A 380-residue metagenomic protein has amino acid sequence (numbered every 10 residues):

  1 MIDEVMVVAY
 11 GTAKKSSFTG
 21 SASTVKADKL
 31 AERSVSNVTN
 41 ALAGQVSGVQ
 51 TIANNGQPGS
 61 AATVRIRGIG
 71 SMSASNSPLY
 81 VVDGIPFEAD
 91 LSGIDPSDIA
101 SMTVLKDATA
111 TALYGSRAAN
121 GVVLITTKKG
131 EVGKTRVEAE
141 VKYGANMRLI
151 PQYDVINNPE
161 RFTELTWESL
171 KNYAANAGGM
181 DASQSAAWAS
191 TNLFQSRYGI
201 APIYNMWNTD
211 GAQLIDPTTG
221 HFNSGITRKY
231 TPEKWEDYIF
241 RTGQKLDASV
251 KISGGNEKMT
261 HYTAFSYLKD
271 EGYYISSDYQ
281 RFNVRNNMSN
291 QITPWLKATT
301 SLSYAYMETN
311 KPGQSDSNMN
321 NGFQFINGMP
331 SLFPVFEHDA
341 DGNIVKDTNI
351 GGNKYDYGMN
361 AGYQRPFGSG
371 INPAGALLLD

Functional and structural regions predicted by a protein language model:
M1-R285, N290-M307, Q314-M319, I350-N353 (+1 more regions): Short, small/polar-rich motifs associated with maturation and membrane association, primarily at protein termini
T309-F336, G342: Low-complexity intrinsically disordered tracts that form flexible linkers/tails across taxa
D341-Y355: Core domains of carbohydrate- and sulfate-ester-processing enzymes
